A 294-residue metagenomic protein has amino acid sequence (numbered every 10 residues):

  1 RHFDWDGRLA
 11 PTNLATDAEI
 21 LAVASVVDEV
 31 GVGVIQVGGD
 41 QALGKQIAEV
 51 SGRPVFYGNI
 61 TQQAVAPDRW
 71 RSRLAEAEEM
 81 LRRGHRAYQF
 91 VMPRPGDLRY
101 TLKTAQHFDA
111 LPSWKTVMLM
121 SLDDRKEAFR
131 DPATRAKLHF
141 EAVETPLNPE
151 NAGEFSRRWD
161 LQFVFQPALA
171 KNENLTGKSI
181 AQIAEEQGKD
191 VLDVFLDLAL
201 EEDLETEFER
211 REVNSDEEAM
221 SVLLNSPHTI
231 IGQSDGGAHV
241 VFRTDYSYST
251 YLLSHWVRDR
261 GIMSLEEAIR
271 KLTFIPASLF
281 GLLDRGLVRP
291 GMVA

Functional and structural regions predicted by a protein language model:
H2-V27, V37-G261: Active-site neighborhoods of metal-dependent hydrolases
V30: Catalytic histidine neighborhood in serine/cysteine hydrolases with alpha/beta-hydrolase-type architecture
G33-I35: Conserved divalent-metal-coordinating catalytic cores that perform phosphate/pyrophosphate/nucleotidyl transfer
T206-N214, M220, L265-I269, A277-A294: Acidic, glycine-enriched loop/beta-strand segments at the rims of small-molecule binding/catalytic pockets
L252-S278: Gly/His-enriched, cation/cofactor- and phosphate-binding structural elements
